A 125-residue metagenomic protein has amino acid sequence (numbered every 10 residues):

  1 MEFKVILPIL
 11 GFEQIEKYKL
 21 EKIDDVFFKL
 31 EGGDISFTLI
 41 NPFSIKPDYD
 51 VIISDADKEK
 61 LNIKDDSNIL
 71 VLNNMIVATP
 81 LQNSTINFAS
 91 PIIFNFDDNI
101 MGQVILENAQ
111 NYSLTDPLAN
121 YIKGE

Functional and structural regions predicted by a protein language model:
M1-D48, D66-E125: Long, compositionally biased stretches
I52: Short aromatic/basic micro-patch
D55-D65: Short active-site loop/helix that positions an aromatic residue
